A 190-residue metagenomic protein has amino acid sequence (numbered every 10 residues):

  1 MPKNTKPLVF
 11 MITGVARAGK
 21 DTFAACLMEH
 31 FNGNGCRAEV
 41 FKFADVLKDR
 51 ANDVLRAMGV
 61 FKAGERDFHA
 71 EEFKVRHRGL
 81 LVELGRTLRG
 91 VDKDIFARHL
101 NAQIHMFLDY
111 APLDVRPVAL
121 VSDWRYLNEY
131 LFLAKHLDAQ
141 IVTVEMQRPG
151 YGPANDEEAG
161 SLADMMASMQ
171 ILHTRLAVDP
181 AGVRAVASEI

Functional and structural regions predicted by a protein language model:
M1-F10: Extreme N-terminal, non-catalytic leader segments that precede Walker-type/kinase nucleotide-binding cores
T13: Residues at the beta-strand->loop junction immediately N-terminal to the Walker
A16, Q140-I190: Small-molecule kinase domains that catalyze NTP-dependent phosphoryl transfer to phosphate-bearing small molecules
K20: Conserved lysine of the Walker
F23: Hydrophobic positions on the alpha1 helix immediately C-terminal to the Walker A/P-loop
E29-E39: Post-Walker A helix-loop "phosphate-sensing" segment adjacent to the P-loop in P-loop NTPases
D45-R116: ATP-dependent small-molecule kinase phosphotransfer cores that center on conserved nucleotide phosphate-binding segments
L100-A159: ATP-dependent NMP and nucleoside kinases share a basic, alpha-helical "lid"
